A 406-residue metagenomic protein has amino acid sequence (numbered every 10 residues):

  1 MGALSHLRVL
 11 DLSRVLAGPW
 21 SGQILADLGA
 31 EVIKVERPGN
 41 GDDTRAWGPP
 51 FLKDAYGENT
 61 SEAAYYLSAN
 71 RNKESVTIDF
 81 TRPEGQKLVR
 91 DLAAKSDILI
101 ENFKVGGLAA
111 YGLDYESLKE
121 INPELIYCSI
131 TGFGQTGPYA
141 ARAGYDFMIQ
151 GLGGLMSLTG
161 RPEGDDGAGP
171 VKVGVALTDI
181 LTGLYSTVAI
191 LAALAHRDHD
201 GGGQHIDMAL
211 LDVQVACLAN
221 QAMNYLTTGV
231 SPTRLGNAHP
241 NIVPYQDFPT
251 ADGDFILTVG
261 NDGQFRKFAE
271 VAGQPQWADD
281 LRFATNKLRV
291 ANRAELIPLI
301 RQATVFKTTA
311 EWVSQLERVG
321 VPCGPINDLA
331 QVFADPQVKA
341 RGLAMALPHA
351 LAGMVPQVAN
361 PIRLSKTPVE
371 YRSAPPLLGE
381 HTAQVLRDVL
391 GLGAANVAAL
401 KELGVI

Functional and structural regions predicted by a protein language model:
M1-A189, A193-H199, L377, A383-I406: N-terminal helix-loop segment corresponding to the beta1-alpha1 unit of nucleotide/adenylate-binding folds
G39, F133-G134, L210-V215, D252 (+2 more regions): Glycine-rich beta-alpha junction loops
G57-E58, Y66, L235-P240, Y245-D247 (+3 more regions): Short Gly/Pro-enriched turn/cap motifs at secondary-structure boundaries
Q135, D165-A176, D198-Q214, T233-P240 (+1 more regions): Conserved Rossmann-fold dehydrogenase catalytic segment
G183-Q204, A216-T228, A269-Q276: Oxidoreductase and adenylate-handling cofactor-binding alpha/beta cores
N241-V319, C323: Aromatic-enriched alpha-helical interface/lid elements that frame and gate functional surfaces
A284, P348, A352-A399: Flexible, small-/acidic-enriched active-site or ligand-binding loops
R318-R372: A glycine-rich dinucleotide-binding beta-alpha-beta segment and adjacent secondary-structure elements that constitute
